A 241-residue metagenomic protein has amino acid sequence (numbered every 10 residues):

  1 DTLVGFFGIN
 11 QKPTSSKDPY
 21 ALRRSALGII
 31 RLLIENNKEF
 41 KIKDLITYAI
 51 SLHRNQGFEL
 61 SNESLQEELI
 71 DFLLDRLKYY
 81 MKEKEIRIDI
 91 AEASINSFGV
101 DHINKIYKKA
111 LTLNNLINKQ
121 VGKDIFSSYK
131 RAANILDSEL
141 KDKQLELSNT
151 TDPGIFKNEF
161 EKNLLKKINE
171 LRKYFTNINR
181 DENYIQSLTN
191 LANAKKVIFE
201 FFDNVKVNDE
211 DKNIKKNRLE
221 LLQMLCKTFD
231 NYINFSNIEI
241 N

Functional and structural regions predicted by a protein language model:
D1-N241: Amphipathic alpha-helical "coupling" segments that flank catalytic cores
